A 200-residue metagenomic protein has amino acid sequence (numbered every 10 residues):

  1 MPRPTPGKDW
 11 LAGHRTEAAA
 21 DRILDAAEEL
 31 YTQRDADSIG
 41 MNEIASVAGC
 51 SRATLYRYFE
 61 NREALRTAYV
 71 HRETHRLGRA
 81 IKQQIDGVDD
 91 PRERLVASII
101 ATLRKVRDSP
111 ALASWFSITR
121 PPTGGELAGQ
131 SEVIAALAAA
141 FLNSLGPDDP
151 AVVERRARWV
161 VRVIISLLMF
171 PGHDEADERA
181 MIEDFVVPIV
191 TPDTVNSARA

Functional and structural regions predicted by a protein language model:
M1-V47, A64-T67: Basic, helix-initiating cap at the start of DNA-binding domains
I23-Y31, L77, I81, T102: Short hydrophobic clusters on alpha-helical segments that form packing/core surfaces in small helical domains
A48-F59: Short hydrophobic/aromatic patch on the recognition helix
F59, Y69-V70: DNA major-groove recognition helix of helix-turn-helix
A68, K82-D108: Hydrophobic alpha-helical connector segments
G78, A97, P122-R158: Amphipathic alpha-helical packing segments from all-alpha helical-bundle domains
Q83, W115-T123: Short linear capping/connector segments at secondary-structure termini
R104-D108, N143-S144, R158-D177, P188-S197: Amphipathic C-terminal alpha-helical segment
